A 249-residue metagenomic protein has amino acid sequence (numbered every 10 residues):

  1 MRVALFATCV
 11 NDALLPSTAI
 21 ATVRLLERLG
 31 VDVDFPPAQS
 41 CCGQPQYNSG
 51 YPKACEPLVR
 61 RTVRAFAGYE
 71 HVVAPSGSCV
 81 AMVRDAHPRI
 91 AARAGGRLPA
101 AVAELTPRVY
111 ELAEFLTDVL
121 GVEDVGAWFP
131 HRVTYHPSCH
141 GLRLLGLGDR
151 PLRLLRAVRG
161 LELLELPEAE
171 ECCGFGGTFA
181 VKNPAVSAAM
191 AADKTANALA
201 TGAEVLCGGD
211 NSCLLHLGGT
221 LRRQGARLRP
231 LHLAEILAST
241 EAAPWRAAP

Functional and structural regions predicted by a protein language model:
M1-P249: Iron-sulfur cluster-binding electron-transfer modules in prokaryotic oxidoreductases
